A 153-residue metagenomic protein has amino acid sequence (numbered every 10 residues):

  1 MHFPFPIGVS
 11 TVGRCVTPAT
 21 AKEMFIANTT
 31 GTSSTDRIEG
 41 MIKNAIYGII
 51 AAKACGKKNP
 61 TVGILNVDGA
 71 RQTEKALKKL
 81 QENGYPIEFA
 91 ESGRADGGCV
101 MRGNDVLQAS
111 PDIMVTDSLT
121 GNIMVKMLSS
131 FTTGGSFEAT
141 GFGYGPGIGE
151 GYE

Functional and structural regions predicted by a protein language model:
M1-H2, I46: Helix-rich catalytic cores of soluble enzyme domains
H2-F25, Q108-E153: Glycine-rich phosphate/nucleotide-binding loop
V12-G13, A51, C99-G103: A generic local structural motif
N28-G31: Mid-bilayer segments of alpha-helical transmembrane spans in multi-pass integral membrane proteins that mediate
S34-T35, A139: Residues in flexible loops and secondary-structure boundaries
T35-G93, D112: Glycine-rich phosphate/diphosphate-binding loop of Rossmann-like nucleotide-binding domains
T73-T133: Active-site rim loops that border cofactor/substrate pockets in soluble metabolic enzymes
